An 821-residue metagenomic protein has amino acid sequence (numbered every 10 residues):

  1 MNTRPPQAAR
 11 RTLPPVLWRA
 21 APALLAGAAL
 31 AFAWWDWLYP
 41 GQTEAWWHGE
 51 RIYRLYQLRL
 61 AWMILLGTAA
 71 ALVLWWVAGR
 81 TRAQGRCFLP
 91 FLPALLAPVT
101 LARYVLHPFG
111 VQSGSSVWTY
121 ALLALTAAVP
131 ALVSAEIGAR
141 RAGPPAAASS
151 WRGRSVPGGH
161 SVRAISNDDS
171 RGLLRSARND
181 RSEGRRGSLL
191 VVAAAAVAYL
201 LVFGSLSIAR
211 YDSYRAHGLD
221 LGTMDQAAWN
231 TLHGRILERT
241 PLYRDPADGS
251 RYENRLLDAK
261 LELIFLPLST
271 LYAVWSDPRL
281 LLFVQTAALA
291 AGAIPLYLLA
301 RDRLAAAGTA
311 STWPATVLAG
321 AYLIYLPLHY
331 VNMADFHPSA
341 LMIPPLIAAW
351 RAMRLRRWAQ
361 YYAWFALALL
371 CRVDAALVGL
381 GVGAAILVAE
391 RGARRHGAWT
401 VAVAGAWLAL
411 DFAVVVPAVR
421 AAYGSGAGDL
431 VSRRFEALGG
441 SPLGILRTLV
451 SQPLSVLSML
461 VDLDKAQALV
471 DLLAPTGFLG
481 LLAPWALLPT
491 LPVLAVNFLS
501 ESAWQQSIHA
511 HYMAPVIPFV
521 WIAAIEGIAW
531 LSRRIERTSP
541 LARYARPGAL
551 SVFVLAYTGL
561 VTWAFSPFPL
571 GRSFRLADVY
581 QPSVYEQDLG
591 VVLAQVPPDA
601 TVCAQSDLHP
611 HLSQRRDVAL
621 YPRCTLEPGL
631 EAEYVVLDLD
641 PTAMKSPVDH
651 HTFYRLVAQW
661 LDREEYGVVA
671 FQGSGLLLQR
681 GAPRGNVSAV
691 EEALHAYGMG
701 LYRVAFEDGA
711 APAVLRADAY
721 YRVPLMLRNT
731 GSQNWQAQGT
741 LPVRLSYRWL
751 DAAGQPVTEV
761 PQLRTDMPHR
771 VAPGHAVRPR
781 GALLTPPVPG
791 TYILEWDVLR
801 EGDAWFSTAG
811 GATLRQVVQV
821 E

Functional and structural regions predicted by a protein language model:
N2-A26, G67-A69, W76-L95, F109-A148 (+5 more regions): Start-transfer (signal-anchor) and selected internal transmembrane alpha helices of multi-pass inner/ER membrane
L60, S113-A131, L488-S539: Hydrophobic/aromatic-rich transmembrane helices and adjacent perimembrane loops
A71-G79, T270, R279-A306, A348: Transmembrane-helix motifs of polytopic, lipid-linked glycan transferases
T81-C87, A291-Y325, I343-P344, Q360-A363: Transmembrane-helix signature of polytopic, membrane-embedded enzymes that assemble or transfer cell-envelope glycans
C87-L89, P93-A97, S188-L200, T312-W313 (+2 more regions): Signature aromatic-anchored transmembrane alpha helix within multi-pass, membrane-resident enzymes that catalyze glycan
G143, A147-S149, I165, D169-L173 (+2 more regions): Perimembrane helix-loop-helix junctions
V202, L206, G392-L482, A486-T490 (+2 more regions): Membrane-lumen/periplasm interface segments of specific transmembrane helices in polyprenyl phosphate-linked
G308-T309, D335, L341, L346-Y361 (+1 more regions): Membrane-interface transmembrane helices that cradle and orient dolichyl/undecaprenyl
